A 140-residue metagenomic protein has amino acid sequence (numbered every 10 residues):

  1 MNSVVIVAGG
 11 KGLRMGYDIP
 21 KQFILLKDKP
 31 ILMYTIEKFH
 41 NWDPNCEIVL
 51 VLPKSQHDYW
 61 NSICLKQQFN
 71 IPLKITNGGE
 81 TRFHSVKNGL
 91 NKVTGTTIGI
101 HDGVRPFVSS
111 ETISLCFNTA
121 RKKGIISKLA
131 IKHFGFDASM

Functional and structural regions predicted by a protein language model:
N2-H57: N-terminal glycine-rich phosphate-binding loop and ensuing alpha1 helix
I6, L32, G89, D102 (+1 more regions): Residue-level signal for inorganic ion chemistry
M15, F39, W60-C64, C116 (+1 more regions): Hydrophobic packing residues within well-ordered alpha-helices of enzyme cores
F23, I75, I125-K128: Conserved beta-strand scaffold positions in the cores of enzyme catalytic domains, especially in NTP/NDP-utilizing
M33-G95: Conserved N-terminal catalytic core of the sugar/cofactor nucleotidyltransferase
T97-G99: Short aromatic/hydrophobic "clamp" motif used to bind/position activated sugar donors
G103-F107: Acidic metal-phosphate-binding loop of nucleotide-sugar-dependent transferases
V108-M140: Conserved core of the sugar-phosphate nucleotidyltransferase
